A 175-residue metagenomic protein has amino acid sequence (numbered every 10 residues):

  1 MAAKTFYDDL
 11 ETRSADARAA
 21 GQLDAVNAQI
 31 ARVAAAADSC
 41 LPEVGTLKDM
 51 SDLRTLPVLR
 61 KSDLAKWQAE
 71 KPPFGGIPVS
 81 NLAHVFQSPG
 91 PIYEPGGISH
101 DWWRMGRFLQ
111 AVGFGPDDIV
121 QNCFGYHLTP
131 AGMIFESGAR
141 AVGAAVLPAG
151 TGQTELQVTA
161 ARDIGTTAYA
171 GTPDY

Functional and structural regions predicted by a protein language model:
M1-A111, G115-D117: Nucleotide 5′-phosphate-binding alpha/beta core
N27-I30, A144-V146, G165-A168: Short active-site oxyanion
D38, T151, P173-D174: Alpha-helix N-cap/helix-start capping motif
G96-S99, A145-A149: Short, flexible loop segments at the rims of nucleotide/cofactor-binding pockets, characterized by
L109, A161-G165: Short hydrophobic patches on amphipathic alpha-helices that form coiled-coil/helix-mediated interaction surfaces
V112-V146: Conserved AMP-binding loop of ANL adenylate-forming enzymes
V146-A161: ATP-dependent adenylate-forming carboxylate-activation enzymes
T167-Y175: Adenylate-forming
